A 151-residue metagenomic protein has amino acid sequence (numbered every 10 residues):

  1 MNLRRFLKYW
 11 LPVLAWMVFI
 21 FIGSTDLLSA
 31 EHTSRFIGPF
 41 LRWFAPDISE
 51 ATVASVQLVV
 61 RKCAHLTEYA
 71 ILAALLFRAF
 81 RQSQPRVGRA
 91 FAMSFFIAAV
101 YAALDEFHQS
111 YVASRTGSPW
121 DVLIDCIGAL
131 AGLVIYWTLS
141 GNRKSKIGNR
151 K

Functional and structural regions predicted by a protein language model:
M1-A74: "…centered on the first transmembrane helix and the immediately adjacent amphipathic helix/loop
R5-Y9, S83-F95, R115-P119: Membrane-helix interface segments
A15-I20, A90-S110: Small-polar-interrupted transmembrane alpha-helices in polytopic inner-membrane proteins
S29, A79-S83, V87, Y111-R115 (+1 more regions): Membrane-interface elements of multi-pass transporters and channels
Q57-R61, Y101, G117: Catalytic tyrosine of NAD(P)H-dependent dehydrogenase/reductases that use a Tyr as the general acid/base
E68-Q82, I127-G141: Membrane-interfacial alpha-helical segments at the cytosolic side of multi-pass membrane proteins
A102-C126: Interfacial helix-loop-helix junctions of multi-pass membrane proteins
N142-K151: Short, basic, low-complexity termini and linkers enriched in Ser/Thr/Gly/Pro that act as targeting/leader peptides
